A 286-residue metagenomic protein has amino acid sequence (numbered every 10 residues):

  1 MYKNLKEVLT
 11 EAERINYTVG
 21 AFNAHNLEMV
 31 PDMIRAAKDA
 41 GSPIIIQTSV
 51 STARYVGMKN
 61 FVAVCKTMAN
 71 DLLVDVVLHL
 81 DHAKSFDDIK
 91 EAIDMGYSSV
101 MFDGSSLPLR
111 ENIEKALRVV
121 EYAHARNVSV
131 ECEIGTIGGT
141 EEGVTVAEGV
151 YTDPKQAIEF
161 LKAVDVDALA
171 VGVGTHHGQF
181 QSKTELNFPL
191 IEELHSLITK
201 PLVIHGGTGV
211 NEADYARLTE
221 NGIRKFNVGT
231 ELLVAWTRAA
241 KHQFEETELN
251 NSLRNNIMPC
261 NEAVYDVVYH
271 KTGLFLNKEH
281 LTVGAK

Functional and structural regions predicted by a protein language model:
K3-I15, N26-S51, K59-D75, H82-K200 (+6 more regions): Alpha/beta enzyme core
T18, G104, S252-N256: Short amphipathic alpha-helical segments at helix-loop
Y55: Cofactor-binding active-site loop characterized by glycine-rich and histidine/acidic residues
I204-G206: Thr-Gly-centered strand-to-loop micro-motif
K241-K286: Extended, intrinsically disordered, low-complexity segments
